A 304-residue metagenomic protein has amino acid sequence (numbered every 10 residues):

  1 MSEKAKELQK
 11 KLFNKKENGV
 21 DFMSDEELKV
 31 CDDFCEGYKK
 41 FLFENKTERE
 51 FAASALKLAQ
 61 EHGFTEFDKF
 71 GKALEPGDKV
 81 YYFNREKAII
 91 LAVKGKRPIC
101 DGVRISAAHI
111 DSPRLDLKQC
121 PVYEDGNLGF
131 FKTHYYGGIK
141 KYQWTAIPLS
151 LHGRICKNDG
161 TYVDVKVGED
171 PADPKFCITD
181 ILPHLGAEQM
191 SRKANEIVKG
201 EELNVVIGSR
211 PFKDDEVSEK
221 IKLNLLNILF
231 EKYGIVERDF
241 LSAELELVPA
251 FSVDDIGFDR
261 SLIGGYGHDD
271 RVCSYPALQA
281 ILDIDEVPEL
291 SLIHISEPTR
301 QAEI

Functional and structural regions predicted by a protein language model:
Q9-E48: N-terminal capping segment at the start of a domain
C35-K69: Alpha/propeptide regions of enzymes that mature by internal proteolysis
L42, K46, R97, G138-K140 (+1 more regions): A short glycine/serine-rich beta->alpha loop
F51, R85-L91, R97-C100, E169-G265 (+1 more regions): Soluble metallo-hydrolase cores and metallopeptidase-like ectodomains found primarily in the secretory/periplasmic
E66-L117: Acidic/His- and Gly-rich active-site-bordering loop/insert found across diverse amide/peptide-bond hydrolases
G95-E188, V205: A generic, well-ordered mixed alpha/beta core segment in the N-terminal half of proteins
S274-I284: Alpha-helical support elements that line or immediately flank enzyme active sites and cofactor-binding pockets
I293-I304: Single conserved hydrophobic/aromatic residue that forms the stacking wall/gate of nucleotide- or nucleobase-binding
